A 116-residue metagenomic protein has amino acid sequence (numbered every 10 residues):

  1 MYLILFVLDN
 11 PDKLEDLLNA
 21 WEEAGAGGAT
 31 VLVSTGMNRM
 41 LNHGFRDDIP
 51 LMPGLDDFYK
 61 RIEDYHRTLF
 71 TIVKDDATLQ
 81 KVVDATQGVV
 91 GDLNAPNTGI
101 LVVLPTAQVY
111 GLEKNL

Functional and structural regions predicted by a protein language model:
M1-L116: Positively charged, small/polar-rich N-terminal and surface patches that mediate targeting and assembly and bind
